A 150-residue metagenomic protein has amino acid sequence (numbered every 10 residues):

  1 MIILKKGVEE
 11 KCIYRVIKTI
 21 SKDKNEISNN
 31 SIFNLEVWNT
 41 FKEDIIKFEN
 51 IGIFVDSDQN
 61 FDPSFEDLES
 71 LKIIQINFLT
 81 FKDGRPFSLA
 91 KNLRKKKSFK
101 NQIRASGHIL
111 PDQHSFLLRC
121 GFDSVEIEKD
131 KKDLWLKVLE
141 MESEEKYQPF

Functional and structural regions predicted by a protein language model:
M1, C120, K146-P149: Ser/Thr/Pro-rich, acidic low-complexity intrinsically disordered regulatory segments
I3-T19, Q59, E69, M141: Phosphate/adenylate-binding glycine loop and adjacent helical scaffold
I20-K47: A positional/architectural concept
S31-F33, I51-I53, K72-I76, N101-A105 (+1 more regions): Hydrophobic faces of well-ordered beta-strands that scaffold small-molecule active sites in alpha/beta enzyme cores
V37-E43, F81-R94, D133-E142: Active-site-adjacent beta->alpha loops and helix N-cap segments on the catalytic face of soluble alpha/beta enzymes
F48, G52-L93, Y147: Glycine/Thr-rich beta-alpha phosphate-binding loop at enzyme active sites
I53-V55, F61-E66, L110-S124: Catalytic cores of alpha/beta
C120-E140: Glycine-rich phosphate-binding active-site loops on the catalytic face of alpha/beta enzymes
